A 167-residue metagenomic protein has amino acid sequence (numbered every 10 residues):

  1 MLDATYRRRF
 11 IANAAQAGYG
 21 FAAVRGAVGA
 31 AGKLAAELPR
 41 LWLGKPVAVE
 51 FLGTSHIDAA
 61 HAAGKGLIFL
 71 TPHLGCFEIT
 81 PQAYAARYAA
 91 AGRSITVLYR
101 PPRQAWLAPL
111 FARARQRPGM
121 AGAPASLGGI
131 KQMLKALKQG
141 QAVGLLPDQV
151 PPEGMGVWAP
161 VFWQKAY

Functional and structural regions predicted by a protein language model:
M1-I68, G75-C76: Membrane-proximal helical "anchor" segments flanking the first transmembrane region of inner-membrane enzymes
W42-Y167: Soluble catalytic domains of membrane acyltransferases
